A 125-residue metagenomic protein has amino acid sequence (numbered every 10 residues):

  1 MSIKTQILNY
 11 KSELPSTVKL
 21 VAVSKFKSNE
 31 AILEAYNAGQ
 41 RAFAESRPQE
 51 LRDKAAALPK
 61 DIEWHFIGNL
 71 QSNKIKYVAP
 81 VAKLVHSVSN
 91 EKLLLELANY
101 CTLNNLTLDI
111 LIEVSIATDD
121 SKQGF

Functional and structural regions predicted by a protein language model:
M1-F125: Conserved alpha/beta-domain cores
